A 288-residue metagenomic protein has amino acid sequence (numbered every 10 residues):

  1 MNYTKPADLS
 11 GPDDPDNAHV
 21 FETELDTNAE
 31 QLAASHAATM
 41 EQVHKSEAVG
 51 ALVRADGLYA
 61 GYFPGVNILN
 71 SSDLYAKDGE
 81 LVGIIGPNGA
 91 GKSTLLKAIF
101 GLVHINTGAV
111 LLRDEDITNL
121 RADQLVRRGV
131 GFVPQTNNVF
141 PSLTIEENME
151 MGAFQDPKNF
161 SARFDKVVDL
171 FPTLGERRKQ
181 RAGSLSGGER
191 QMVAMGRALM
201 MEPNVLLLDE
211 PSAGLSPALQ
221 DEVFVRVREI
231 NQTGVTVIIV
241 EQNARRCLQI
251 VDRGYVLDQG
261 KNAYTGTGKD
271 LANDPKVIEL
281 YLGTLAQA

Functional and structural regions predicted by a protein language model:
M1-F21: N-terminal acidic, proline/glycine-rich, low-complexity intrinsically disordered segments
Y3-P6, A29-A288: Glycine-rich phosphate-binding loops of nucleotide-dependent enzymes
